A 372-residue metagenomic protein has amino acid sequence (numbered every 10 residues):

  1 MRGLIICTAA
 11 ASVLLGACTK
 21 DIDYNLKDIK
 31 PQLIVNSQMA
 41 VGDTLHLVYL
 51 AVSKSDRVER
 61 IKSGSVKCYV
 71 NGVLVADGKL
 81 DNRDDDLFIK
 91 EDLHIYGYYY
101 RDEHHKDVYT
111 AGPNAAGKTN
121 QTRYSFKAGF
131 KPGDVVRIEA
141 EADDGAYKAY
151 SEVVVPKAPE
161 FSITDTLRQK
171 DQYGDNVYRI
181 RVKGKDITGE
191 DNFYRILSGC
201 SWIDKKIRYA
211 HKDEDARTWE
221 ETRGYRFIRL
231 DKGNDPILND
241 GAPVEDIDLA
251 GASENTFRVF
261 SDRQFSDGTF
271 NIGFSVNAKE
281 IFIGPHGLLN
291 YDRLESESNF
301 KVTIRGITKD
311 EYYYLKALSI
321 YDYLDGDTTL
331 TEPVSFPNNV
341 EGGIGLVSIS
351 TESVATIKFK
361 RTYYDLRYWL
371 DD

Functional and structural regions predicted by a protein language model:
M1-L4, K20: Positively charged n-region of N-terminal signal peptides that target proteins for export
L4-I6, N25: Generic detector of short alpha-helix boundary/capping microenvironments and adjacent low-complexity segments
C7-V13: Bacterial N-terminal signal peptides
L15-A17: C-terminal motif of bacterial Sec signal peptides marking the signal peptidase cleavage site
T19-D372: A sequence/structural signal for flexible, mid-protein segments enriched in small/helix-disrupting residues
